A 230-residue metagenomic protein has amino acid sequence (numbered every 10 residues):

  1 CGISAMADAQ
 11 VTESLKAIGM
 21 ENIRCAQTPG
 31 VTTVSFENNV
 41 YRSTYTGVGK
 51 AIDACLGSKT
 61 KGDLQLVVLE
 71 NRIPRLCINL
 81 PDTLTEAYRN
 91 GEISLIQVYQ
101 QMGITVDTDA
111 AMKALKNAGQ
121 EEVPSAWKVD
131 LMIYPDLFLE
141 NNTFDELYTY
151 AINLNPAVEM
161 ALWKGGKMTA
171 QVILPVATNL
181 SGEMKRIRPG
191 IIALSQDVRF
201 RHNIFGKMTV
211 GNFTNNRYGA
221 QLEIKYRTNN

Functional and structural regions predicted by a protein language model:
C1, I152-L162, I187-F200, Y218-N230: Feature captures outer-membrane beta-barrel proteins of Gram-negative bacteria and organelles
C1, T33-N38, L131-T143, M168-V176 (+2 more regions): Transmembrane beta-strand segments that form the barrel wall of outer-membrane beta-barrel proteins
T12-S35: Short edge beta-strands and adjacent turn/loop segments
R42-T44, N142-Y150, K164, P175-R188 (+1 more regions): Solvent-exposed loop/turn segments connecting transmembrane beta-strands in outer-membrane beta-barrel proteins
S43-D63: Short, non-transmembrane amphipathic alpha-helical segments
L56-L84: A short amphipathic beta-strand at an alpha->beta junction
I93-V129: Outer-membrane beta-barrel biogenesis signature
E122-L180: Core alpha-helical transmembrane segments of integral membrane proteins
